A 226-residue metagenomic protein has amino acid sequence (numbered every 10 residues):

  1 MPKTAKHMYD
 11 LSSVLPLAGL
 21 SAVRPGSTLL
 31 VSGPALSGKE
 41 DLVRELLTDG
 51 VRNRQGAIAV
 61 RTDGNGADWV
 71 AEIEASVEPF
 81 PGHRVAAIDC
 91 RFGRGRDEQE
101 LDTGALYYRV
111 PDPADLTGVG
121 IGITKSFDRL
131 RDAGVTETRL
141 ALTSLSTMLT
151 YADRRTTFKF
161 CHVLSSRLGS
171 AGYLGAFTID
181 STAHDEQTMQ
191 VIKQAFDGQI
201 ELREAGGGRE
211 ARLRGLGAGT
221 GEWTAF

Functional and structural regions predicted by a protein language model:
P2-E74: Glycine-rich P-loop/Walker A and Walker A-like loops and their local beta1-loop-alpha1 context in P-loop NTPases
L30, I58, R139-L142, A176: Structural motif
L42-L46, P81-G82, A195: An interfacial alpha-helical scaffold signature
R61-A67, F92-R94, G172-L174, T178-H184: Short beta-alpha junction loops
A67-P111: P-loop NTPase catalytic phosphate-binding loop
R94-V163: Phosphate-binding/switch loop-helix module in NTP-utilizing enzymes
T147-M148, K159-A183: Substrate-engagement module of ASCE P-loop NTPases
T178-F226: Phosphate-binding/switch region of NTP-binding enzymes
